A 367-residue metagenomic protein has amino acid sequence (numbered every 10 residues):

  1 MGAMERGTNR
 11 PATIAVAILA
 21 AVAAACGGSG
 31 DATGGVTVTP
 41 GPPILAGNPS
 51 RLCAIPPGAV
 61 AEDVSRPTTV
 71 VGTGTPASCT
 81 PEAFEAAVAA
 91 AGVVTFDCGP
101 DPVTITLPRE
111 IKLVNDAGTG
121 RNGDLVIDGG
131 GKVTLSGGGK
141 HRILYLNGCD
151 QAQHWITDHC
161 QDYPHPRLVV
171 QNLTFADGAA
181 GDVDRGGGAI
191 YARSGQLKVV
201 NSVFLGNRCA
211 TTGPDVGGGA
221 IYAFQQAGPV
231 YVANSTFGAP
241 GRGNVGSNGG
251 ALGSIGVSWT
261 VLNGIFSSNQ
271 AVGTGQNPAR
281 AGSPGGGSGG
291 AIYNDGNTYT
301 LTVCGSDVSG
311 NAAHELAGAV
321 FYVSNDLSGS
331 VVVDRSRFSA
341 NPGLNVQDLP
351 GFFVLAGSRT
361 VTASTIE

Functional and structural regions predicted by a protein language model:
G2-A15: Bacterial N-terminal signal peptides that target proteins for export
V22-A25: C-terminal motif of bacterial Sec signal peptides marking the signal peptidase cleavage site
G27-G34: Bacterial lipoprotein signal-peptidase II cleavage site
V71-T95: Acidic Gly/Asp/Thr-rich repetitive segments characteristic of extracellular carbohydrate-active and adhesion proteins
E85, A89-A90, T106-D128, T134-Q171 (+4 more regions): Extracellular beta-strand-rich solenoid/capping regions of secreted or surface-exposed proteins that bind or remodel
T95, V126-D128, T134-S136, Y145 (+14 more regions): Extracellular beta-strand solenoid repeats
G129-K132, H165-A179, Q196-A210, A227-G243 (+5 more regions): Right-handed parallel beta-helix
G137-H141, A179-G186, R208-V216, G241-G250 (+5 more regions): Short glycine/acidic-rich loop motifs that flank beta-strands on beta-rich extracellular proteins
